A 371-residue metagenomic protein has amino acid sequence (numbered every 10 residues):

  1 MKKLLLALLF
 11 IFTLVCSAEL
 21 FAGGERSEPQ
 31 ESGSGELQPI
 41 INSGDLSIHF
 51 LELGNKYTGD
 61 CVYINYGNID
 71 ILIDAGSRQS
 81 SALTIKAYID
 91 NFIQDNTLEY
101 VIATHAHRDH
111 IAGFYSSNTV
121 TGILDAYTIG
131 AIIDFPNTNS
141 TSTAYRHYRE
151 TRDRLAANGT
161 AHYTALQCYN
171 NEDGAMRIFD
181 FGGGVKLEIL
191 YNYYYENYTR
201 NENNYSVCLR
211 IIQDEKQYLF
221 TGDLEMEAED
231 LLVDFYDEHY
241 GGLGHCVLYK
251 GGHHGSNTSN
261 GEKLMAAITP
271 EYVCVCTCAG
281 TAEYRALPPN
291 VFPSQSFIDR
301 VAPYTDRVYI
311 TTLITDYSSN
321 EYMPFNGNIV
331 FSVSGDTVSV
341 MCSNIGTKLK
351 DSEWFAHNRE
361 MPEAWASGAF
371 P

Functional and structural regions predicted by a protein language model:
M1-L4: Positively charged n-region of N-terminal signal peptides that target proteins for export
A7-S17: Bacterial N-terminal signal peptides
C16-S34: Sec-dependent signal peptide cleavage junction
E28-N96, A165-G244, L248, N320-P371: Core dinuclear metal-dependent hydrolase active-site scaffold
Y57-T58, Q79-S80, A106-A112, T138-S142 (+6 more regions): Active-site environment of divalent metal-dependent phosphoester hydrolases
G67-I69, Q79-D134, E238-S256, T269-V273: Active-site metal-binding motif and surrounding structural segment of the metallo-beta-lactamase
R108-D125, T141-E150, G261-M265, P289-N290: Metal-dependent catalytic neighborhoods of phosphoester/phosphodiester hydrolases
G222, Y236, C246-S319: Internal alpha/beta domain cores that form substrate/cofactor-binding pockets in large enzymes and binding proteins
